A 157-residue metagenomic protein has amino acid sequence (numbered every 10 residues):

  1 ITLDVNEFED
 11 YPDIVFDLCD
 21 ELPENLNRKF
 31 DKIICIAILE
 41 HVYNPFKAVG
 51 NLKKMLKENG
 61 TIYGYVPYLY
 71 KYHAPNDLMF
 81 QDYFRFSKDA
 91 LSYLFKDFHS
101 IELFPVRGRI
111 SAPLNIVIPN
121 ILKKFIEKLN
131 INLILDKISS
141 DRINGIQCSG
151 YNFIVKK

Functional and structural regions predicted by a protein language model:
I1-A74, F80, K88-S92, F153-V155: Conserved SAM-binding loop
T2, E102-P105: A structural preference for short, hydrophobic beta-strand core positions in alpha/beta folds
L26-N27, Y83, N144-Q147: A generic structural micro-feature
V42, M79-D82, N130-L135: A short linear-motif detector with a strong N-terminal bias
P67-H73, R85, P105-S111: Short "lid" loop at the C-terminus of a central beta-strand within the Rossmann-like core of SAM-dependent
P75-N76, S140: Residue-level detector of alpha-helix boundaries and kinks
D82-H99, L103: Short alpha-helix
R107-K157: A C-terminal cap/extension of S-adenosyl-L-methionine-dependent methyltransferases that defines the acceptor-substrate
